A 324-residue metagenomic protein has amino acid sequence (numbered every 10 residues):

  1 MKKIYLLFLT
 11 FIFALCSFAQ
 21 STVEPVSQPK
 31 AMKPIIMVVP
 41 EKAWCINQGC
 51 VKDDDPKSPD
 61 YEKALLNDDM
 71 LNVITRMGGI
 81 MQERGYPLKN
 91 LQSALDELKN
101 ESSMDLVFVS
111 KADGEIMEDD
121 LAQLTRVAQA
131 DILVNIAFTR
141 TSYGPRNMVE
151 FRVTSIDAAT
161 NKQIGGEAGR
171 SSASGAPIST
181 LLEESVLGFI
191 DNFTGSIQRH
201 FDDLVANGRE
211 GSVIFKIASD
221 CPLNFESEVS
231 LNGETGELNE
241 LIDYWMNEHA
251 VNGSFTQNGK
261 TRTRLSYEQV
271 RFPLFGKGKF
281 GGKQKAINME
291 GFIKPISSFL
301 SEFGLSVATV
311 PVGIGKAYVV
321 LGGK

Functional and structural regions predicted by a protein language model:
M1-T22: Bacterial Sec-dependent N-terminal signal peptides
S21-I35, P40-Q48, K162-S254, F303 (+1 more regions): C-terminal/domain-edge helix-coil "capping" segments
M32-P34, R84, Q129-V134, N147-R152 (+2 more regions): Envelope-exposed proteins and targeting segments
E41-W44, S93-A94, T139-T141, T154-A159 (+2 more regions): Solvent-exposed coil/turn segments that connect beta secondary-structure elements in extracytoplasmic/periplasmic
I46-Q48, L98-E101, Y143-R146: Extracytoplasmic/secreted cell-surface and envelope-processing proteins
C50-D119, L124-V127, L133, G236-F275 (+1 more regions): N-terminal segment of the mature soluble domain
I132-G175, Y318-G323: Amphipathic beta-strand/beta-sheet edge segments enriched in Tyr/Trp
G291-K324: C-terminal basic regulatory modules in eukaryotic proteins
